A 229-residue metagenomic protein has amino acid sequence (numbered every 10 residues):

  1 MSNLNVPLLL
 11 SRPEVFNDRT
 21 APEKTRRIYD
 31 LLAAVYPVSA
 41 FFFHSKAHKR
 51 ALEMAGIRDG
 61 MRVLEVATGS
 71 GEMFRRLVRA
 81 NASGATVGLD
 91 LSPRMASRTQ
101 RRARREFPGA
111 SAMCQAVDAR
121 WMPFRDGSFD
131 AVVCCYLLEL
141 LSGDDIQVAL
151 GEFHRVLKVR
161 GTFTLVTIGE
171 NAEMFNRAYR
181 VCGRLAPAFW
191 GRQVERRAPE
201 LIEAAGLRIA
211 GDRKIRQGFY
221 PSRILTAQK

Functional and structural regions predicted by a protein language model:
F42-D59: Conserved alpha-helix/loop element of class I SAM-dependent methyltransferases that forms part of the SAM/SAH-binding
L64-W121: Class I SAM-dependent methyltransferase SAM/SAH-binding core
R120-V132: A short acidic, Gly/Pro-enriched loop at the edge of an enzyme's catalytic core that lines a small-molecule cofactor
A131-D144: A short SAM/SAH-binding and catalytic strip from SAM-dependent methyltransferases
Q147-V159: A short glycine-rich, Lys/Arg-flanked "PGG" loop and its adjoining helix->strand segment in the class I
R160-T167: Conserved beta-strand signature within the Rossmann-like core of class I S-adenosyl-L-methionine
W190-A205: Short alpha-helix
G206-L207, G211-K229: Core SAM-dependent methyltransferase catalytic element
